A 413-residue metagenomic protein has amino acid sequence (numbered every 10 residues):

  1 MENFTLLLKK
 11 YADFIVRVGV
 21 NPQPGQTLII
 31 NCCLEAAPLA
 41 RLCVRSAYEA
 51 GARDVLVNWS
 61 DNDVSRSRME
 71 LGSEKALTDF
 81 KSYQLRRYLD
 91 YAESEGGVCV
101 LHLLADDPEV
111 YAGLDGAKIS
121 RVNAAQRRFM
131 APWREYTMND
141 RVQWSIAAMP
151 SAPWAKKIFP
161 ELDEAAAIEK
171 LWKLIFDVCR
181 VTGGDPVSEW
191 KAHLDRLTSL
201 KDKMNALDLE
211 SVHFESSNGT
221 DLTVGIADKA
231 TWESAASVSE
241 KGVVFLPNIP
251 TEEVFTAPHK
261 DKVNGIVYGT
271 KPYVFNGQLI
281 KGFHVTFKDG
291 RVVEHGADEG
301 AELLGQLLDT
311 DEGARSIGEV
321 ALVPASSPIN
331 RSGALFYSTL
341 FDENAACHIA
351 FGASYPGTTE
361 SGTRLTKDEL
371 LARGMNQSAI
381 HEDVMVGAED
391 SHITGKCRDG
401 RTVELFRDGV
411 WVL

Functional and structural regions predicted by a protein language model:
M1-N264, R401, L413: Active-site bordering "gate/hinge" segments that shape substrate access to catalytic or cofactor-binding pockets
D13, N205-L207, N276-Q278, G313 (+2 more regions): Short solvent-exposed loop/turn micro-motifs enriched in small/polar/acidic residues
E35-A36, D106-P108, S151, G219 (+8 more regions): Short, glycine-/Ser/Thr-/acidic-enriched flexible segments
G113, K157-F159, L279, L307 (+3 more regions): Short conserved micro-motifs at the rims of enzyme active sites and ligand-binding pockets
F255-E312: Long, well-ordered mid-to-C-terminal structural blocks that present hydrophobic/aromatic surfaces
K262-N264, I280-G282, D289, R315-E319 (+3 more regions): Active-site lining segments that contact anionic ligands and/or coordinate catalytic metals
V292-T363: Dual-mode signal for accessory low-complexity, basic/Gly-rich regions
D368-L413: Extended hydrophobic packing segments that form well-structured cores
